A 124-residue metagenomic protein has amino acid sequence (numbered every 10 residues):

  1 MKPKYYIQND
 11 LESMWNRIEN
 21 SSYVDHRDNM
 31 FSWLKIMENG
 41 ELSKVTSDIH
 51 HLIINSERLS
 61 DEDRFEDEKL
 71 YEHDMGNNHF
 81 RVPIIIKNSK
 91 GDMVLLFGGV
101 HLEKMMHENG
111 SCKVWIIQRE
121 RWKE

Functional and structural regions predicted by a protein language model:
M1-D10, H79-E124: A short, basic-hydrophobic beta/loop patch
M1-S56, S60-D61: An acidic, glycine-rich, mixed-charge low-complexity segment common to nucleic-acid enzymes
I36-L95, H107: Short alpha-helix boundary/capping and kink motifs at helix termini
